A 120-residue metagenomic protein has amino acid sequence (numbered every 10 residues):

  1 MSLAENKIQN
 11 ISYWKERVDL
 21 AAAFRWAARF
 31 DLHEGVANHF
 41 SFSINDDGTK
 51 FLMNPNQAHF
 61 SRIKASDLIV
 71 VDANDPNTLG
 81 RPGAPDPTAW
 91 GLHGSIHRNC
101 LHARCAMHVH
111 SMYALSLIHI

Functional and structural regions predicted by a protein language model:
M1-C105, S116: Long, non-catalytic terminal segments
H110: The AdoMet/dcAdoMet-binding core of the Class I SAM-like
Y113: Phosphate/pyrophosphate-binding betaalpha-module
I118-I120: Conserved small/polar residues in nucleotide/adenosyl-binding loops
